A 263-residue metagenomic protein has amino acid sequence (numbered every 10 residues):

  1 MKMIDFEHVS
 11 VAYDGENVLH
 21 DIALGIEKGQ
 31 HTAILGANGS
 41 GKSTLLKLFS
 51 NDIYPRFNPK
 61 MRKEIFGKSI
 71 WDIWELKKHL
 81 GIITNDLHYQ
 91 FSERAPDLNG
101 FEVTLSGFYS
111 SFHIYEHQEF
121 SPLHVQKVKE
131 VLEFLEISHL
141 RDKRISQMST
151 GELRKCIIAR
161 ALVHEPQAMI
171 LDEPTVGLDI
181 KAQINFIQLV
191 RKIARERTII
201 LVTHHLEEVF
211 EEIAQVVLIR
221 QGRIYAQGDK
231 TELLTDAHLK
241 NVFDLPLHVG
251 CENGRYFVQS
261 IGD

Functional and structural regions predicted by a protein language model:
I4, V18-D21, R141: Conserved structural motif at the start of ABC-family nucleotide-binding domains
L105, F120-L140: Conserved ABC ATPase "signature" region
V163-Q167: A short, proline-enriched helix->beta-strand linker immediately N-terminal to the Walker B motif in ABC-type P-loop
M169-E173: Catalytic Walker B motif of ABC-type/P-loop ATPase nucleotide-binding domains
V209-E211: A short, surface-exposed alpha-helical micro-motif characterized by mixed small hydrophobic and charged/polar residues
Q215-D229: H-loop (His-switch) and adjacent beta-strand-loop-beta switch element of ABC-type ATPase nucleotide-binding domains
D236-D263: ABC ATPase nucleotide-binding domains
